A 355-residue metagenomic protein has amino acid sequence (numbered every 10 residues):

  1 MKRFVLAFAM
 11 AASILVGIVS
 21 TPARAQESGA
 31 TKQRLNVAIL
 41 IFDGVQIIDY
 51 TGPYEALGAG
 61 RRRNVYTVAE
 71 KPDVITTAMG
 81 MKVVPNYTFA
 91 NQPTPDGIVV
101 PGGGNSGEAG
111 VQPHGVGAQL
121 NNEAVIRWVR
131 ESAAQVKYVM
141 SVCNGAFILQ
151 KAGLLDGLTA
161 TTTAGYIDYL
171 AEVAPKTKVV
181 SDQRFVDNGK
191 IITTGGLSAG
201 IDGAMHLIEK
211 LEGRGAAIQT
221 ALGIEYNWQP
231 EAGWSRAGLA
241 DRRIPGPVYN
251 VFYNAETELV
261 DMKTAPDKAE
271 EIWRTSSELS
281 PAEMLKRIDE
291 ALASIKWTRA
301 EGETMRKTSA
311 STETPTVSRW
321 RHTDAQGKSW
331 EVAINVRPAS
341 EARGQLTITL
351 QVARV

Functional and structural regions predicted by a protein language model:
M1-F4: Positively charged n-region of N-terminal signal peptides that target proteins for export
A7-I18: Bacterial N-terminal signal peptides
A25-V139, F147-K151, S181, M205-V355: Extended, subdomain-level signal for the structured scaffold at the beginning of enzyme domains
R34-A38, T159, K190: Residues that mark the start of a beta-strand
L155-D182: A conserved active-site-flanking secondary-structure segment within enzyme catalytic domains
V180-T194, E225-Y226: Conserved Rossmann-fold dehydrogenase catalytic segment
I192-M205: Active-site-proximal catalytic alpha-helix in oxidoreductases
